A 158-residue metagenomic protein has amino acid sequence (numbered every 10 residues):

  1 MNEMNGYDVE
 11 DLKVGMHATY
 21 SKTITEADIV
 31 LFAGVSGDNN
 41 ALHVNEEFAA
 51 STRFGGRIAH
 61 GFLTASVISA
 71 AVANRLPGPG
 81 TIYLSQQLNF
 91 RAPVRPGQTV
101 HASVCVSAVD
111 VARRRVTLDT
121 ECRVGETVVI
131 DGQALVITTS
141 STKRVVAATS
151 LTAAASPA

Functional and structural regions predicted by a protein language model:
M1-A59: Catalytic strand-loop segment that frames the active site of acyl-thioester-processing enzymes
N5-K13, V94-A158: HotDog/MaoC-like acyl-thioester-processing domains
V14-M16, Y20, D28, D38-N40 (+4 more regions): A generic structural signal for short beta-strands and their flanking turns/coil linkers
T19-T23, N89, L135-I137: Generic structural detector for well-ordered beta-strands
E26, V44, F48, S66 (+6 more regions): Amphipathic, positively biased hydrophobic alpha-helical segments used for protein targeting and membrane insertion
G34-D38, A73-P77, V124: Short, intrinsically disordered, mixed-charge
L42-H43, F54-G55, V67, I82-Y83 (+5 more regions): Short, intrinsically disordered/low-complexity patches at protein termini and at juxtamembrane boundaries
A50-A59, L63-V106: Hydrophobic beta-strand-centered segment that forms part of the acyl-chain substrate-binding groove
